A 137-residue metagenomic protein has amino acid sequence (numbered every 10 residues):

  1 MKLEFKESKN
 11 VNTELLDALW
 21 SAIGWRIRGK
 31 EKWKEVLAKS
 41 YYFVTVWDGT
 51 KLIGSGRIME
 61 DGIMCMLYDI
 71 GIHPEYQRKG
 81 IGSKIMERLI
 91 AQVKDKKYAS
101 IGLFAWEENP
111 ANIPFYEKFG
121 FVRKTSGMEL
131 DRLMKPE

Functional and structural regions predicted by a protein language model:
M1-N10, E137: Conserved N-terminal entry element of GNAT/NAT acetyltransferase domains
S21-G49: Active-site rim helix/loop that mediates acceptor-substrate recognition in acyltransferases
T45, K51-M59, M64-M66, G71: Conserved beta-strand in the GNAT
L67, L89-V93, N112: Short hydrophobic clusters on alpha-helical segments that form packing/core surfaces in small helical domains
Y76, G80-R88: Conserved acetyl-CoA pyrophosphate-binding loop and the N-cap/start of the following alpha-helix in GNAT-like
V93-A105: Conserved GNAT acetyl-CoA-binding A-motif
L103-I113, E129-M134: Conserved beta-strand-loop-alpha-helix junction that forms the acyl-donor binding cleft
Y116, F121: Conserved active-site tyrosine of GNAT-family acetyltransferases
